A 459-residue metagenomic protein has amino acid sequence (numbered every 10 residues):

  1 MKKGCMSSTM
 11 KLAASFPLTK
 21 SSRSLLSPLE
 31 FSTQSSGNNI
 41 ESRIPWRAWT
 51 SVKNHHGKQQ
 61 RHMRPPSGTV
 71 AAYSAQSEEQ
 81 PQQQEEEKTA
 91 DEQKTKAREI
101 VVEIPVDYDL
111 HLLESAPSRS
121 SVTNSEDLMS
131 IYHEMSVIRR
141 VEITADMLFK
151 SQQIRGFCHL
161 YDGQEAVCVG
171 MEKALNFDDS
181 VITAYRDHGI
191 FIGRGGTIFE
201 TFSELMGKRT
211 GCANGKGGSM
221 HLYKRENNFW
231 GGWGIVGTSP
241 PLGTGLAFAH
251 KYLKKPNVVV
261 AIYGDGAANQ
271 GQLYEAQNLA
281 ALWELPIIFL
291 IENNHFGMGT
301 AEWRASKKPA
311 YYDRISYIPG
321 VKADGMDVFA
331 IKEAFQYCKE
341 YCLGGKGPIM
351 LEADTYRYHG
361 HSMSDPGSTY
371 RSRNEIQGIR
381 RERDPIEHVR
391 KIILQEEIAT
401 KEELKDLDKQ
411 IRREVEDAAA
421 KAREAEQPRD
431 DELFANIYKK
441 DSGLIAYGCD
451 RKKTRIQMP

Functional and structural regions predicted by a protein language model:
K2-V167, H359-H361, P366-T369, R373-P459: Conserved acidic/glycine
S77-A97, L112-S125, I154, D187-F199 (+5 more regions): Short charge-dense sequence patches
L128-S130, A174-N176, G215, G344-K346: A generic structural signal for short, non-catalytic loop/turn and secondary-structure boundary residues
D146-M147, S151-W283, A301-Y312, Y317: Cofactor-binding active-site loop characterized by glycine-rich and histidine/acidic residues
V169-G170, F191-R194, I331-A334, G360 (+2 more regions): Short, solvent-exposed polar/charged micro-motifs at secondary-structure junctions
Y185, A353-T355, I437: A general secondary-structure junction signal
F229-Q427: Glycine-rich ThDP/TPP pyrophosphate-binding loop and its adjacent helix/strand module within ThDP-dependent enzymes
